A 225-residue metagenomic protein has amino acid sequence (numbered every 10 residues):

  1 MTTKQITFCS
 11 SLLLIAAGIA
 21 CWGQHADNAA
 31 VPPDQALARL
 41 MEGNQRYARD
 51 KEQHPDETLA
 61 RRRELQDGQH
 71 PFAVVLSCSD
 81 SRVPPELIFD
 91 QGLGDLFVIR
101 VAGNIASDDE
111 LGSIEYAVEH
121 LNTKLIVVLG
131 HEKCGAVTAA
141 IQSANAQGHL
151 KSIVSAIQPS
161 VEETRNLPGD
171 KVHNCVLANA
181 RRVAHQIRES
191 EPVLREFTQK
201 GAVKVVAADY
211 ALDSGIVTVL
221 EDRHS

Functional and structural regions predicted by a protein language model:
M1-S10: Bacterial N-terminal signal peptides that target proteins for export
C9-G18: Bacterial N-terminal signal peptides
W22-G68, L93-G94, N104-L121, T138-S225: Divalent-metal-activated hydrolytic enzyme cores
S77-R82, A102-I105, H131-E132: Short glycine-enriched loops at secondary-structure junctions
D90-V98: Short helix-loop-beta junction
V128: Conserved functional hotspot residues or short segments at active or partner-binding sites across diverse domains
